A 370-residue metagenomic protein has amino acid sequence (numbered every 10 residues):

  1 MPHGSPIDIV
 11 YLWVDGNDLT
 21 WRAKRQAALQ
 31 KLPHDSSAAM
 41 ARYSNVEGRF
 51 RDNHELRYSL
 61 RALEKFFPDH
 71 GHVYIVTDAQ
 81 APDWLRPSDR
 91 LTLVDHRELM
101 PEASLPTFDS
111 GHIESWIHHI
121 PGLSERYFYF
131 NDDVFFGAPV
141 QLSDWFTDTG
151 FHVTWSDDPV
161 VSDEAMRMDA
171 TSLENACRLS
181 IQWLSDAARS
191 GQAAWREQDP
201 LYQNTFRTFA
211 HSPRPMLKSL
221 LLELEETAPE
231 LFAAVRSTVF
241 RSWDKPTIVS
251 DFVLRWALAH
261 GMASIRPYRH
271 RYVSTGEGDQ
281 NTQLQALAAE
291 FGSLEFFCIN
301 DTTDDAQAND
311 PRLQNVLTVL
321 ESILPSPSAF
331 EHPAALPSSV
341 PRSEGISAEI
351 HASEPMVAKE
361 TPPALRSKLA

Functional and structural regions predicted by a protein language model:
M1-E98, G261-M262, G276, A286-A289 (+3 more regions): N-terminal anchoring/stem segment of glycosyltransferases
N17-W21, A81-R86, F135-P139, D144-T147 (+5 more regions): Short catalytic/ligand-binding loop motif for oxyanion handling, primarily in non-cytosolic enzymes, centered on
N45-L56, P106-S110, D169, L173 (+1 more regions): Aromatic-acidic/polar surface patches that form glycan- and anion
F50-F67, L99-Y129: A conserved donor-nucleotide-binding helix/loop in the catalytic core of Leloir-type glycosyltransferases
L60, L105-P106, T147, W155-V160 (+1 more regions): Aromatic-rich, lipid-facing transmembrane alpha helices and their immediate juxtamembrane interface loops in integral
A81, L85, I117-V160: GT-A fold catalytic core of metal-dependent nucleotide-sugar glycosyltransferases, centered on the diacidic
H152-F240, D244: Long, charge-rich alpha-helical interaction segments
L220-S293: Extended, basic/helix-rich recognition subdomains
